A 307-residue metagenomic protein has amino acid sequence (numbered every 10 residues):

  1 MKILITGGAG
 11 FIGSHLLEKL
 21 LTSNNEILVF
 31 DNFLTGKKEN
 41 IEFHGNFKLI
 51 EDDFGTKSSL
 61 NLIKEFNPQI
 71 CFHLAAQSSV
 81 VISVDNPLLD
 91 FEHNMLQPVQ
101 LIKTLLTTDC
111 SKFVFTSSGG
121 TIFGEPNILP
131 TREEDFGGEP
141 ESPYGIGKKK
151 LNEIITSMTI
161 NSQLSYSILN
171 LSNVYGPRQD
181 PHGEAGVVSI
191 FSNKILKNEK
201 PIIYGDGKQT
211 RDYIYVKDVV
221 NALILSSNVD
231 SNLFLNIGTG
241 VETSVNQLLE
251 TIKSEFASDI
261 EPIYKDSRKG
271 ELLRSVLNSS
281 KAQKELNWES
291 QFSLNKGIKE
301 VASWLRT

Functional and structural regions predicted by a protein language model:
M1-V174, K217, L223, F292: N-terminal Rossmann-like NAD(P)+-binding domain of SDR-like oxidoreductases, especially those catalyzing
F11, G36, S78, H182 (+2 more regions): Short alpha-helical
K37, S79, N127, E184-V187 (+3 more regions): Activation loop
A75, L105, G183, I195-L196 (+1 more regions): Hydrophobic aliphatic residues
E133, N193-T307: C-terminal substrate-binding subdomain of Rossmann-fold SDR/epimerase-dehydratase oxidoreductases
K150, I154, M158, F191 (+2 more regions): Hydrophobic alpha-helix immediately C-terminal to the catalytic Tyr-X-X-X-Lys motif of short-chain
G176-P177, K269: Short beta-strand->alpha-helix junction loop in the catalytic core of nucleotide-activated group-transfer enzymes
